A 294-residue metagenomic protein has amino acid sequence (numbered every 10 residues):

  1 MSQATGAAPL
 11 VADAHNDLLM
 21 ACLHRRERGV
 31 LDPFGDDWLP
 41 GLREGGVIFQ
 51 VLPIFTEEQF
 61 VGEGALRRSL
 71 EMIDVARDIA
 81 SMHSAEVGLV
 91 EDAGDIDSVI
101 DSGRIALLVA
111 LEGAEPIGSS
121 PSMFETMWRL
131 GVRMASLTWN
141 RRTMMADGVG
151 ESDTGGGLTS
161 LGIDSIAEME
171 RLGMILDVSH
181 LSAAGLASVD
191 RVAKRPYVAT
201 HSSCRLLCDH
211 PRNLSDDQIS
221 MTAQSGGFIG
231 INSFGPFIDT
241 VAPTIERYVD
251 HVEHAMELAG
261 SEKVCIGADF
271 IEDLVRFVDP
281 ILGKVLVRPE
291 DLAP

Functional and structural regions predicted by a protein language model:
M1-T154, D209-P294: N-terminal hydrophobic targeting/anchoring segments and the immediately downstream early-domain regions of hydrolases
E115-G118, R129-N213: Divalent metal-binding pocket/active-site signature
